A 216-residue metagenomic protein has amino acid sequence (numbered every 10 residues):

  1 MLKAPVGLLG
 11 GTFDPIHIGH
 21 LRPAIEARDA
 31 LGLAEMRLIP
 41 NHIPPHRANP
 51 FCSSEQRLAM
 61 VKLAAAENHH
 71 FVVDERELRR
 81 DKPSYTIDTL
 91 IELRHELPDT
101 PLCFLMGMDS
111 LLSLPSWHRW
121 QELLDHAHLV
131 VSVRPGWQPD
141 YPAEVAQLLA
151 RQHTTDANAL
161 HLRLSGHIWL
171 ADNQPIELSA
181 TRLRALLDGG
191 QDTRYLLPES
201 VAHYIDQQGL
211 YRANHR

Functional and structural regions predicted by a protein language model:
M1-R216: Nucleotidyltransferase catalytic core that binds NTPs
